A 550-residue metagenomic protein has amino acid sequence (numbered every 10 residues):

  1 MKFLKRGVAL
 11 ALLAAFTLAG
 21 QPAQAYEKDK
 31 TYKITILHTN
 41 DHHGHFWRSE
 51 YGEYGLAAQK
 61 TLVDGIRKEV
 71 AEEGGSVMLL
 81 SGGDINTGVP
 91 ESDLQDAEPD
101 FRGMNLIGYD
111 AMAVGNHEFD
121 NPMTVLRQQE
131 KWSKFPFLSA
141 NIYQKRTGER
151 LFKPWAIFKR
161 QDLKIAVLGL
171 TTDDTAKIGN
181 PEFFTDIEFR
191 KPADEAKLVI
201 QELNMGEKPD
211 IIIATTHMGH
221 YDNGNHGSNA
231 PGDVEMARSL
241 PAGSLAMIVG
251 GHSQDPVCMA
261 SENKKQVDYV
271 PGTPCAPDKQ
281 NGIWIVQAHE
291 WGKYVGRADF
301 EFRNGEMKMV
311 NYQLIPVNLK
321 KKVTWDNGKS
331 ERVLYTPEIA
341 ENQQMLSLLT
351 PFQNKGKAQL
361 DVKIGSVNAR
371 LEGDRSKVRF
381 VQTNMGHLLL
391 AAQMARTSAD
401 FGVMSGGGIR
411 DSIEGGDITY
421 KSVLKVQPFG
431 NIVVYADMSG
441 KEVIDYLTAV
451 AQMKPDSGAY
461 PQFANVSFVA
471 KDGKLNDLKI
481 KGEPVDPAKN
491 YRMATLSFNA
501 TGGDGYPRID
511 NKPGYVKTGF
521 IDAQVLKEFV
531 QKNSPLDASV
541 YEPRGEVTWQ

Functional and structural regions predicted by a protein language model:
K2-P22: Gram-negative bacterial Sec-dependent N-terminal signal peptides
Y26-R48, M78, N86-R190, H226-Q359 (+3 more regions): Active-site-adjacent helix-turn-beta-strand microarchitecture at beta-sheet edges that either contains or buttresses
Y32-T35, H45-A58, K134-N141, K145-R146 (+6 more regions): Feature captures C-terminal
G52-G65, F101, N105, E188-A196: Short catalytic helix/loop segments, enriched in acidic residues and glycine and frequently bearing histidine
Q59-V77, N204: Signal peptide-proximal N-terminal region of secreted/periplasmic/extracellular or secretory-lumen proteins
G74-S76, Y109, K208-P209, S398-A399: Short, high-confidence coil segments that cap the C-terminus of an alpha-helix and link into the following beta-strand
D174-G179, N223-G224, I413, G503-D504: Short acidic/His/Gly/Ser-rich catalytic and metal-binding motifs that mark active-site loops of diverse hydrolases
K355-Q382: Glycine-rich phosphate/diphosphate-binding loops and the adjacent beta-loop-alpha structural elements that coordinate
